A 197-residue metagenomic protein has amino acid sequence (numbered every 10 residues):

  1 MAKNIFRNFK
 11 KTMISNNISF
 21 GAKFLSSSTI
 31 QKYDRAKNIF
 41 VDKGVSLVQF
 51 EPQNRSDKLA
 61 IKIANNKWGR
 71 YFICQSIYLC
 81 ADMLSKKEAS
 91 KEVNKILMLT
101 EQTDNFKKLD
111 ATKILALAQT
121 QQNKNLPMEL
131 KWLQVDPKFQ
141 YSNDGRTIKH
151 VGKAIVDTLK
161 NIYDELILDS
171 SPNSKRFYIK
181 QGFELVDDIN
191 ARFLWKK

Functional and structural regions predicted by a protein language model:
K3-R146, A154-D169, N173-K197: Non-catalytic substrate-recognition and accessory regions of acyl/acetyltransferase enzymes
